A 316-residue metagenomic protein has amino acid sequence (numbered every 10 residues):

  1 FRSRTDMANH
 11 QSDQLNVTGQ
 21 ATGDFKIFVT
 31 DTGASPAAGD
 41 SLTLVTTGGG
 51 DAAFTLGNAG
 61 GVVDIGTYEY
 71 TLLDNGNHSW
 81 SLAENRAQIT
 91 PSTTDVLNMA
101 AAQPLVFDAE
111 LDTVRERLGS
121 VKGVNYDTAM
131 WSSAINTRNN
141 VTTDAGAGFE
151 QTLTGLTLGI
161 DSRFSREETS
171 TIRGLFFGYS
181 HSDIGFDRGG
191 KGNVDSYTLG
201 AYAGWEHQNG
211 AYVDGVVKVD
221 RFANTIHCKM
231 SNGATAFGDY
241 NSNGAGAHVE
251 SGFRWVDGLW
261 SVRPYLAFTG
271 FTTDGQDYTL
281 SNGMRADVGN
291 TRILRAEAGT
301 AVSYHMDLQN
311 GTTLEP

Functional and structural regions predicted by a protein language model:
F1-L42, A296, V302: Extracellular beta-strand/loop-rich repeat segments of large surface/secreted proteins
R4-D6, L73-G76, I89-L97, V124-A129 (+1 more regions): Membrane translocator/pore-forming domains, dominated by Gram-negative outer-membrane beta-barrels
R4-T5, D40-G48, F54-Q151: Interface/linker segment at the passenger-translocator junction of Type V secretion outer-membrane proteins
S12-Q14, T113-L118, T157-I160: Short alpha-helical segments and helix-capping/turn motifs at coil-helix boundaries
L15, I27-F28, V45, F54-L56 (+6 more regions): Generic preference for hydrophobic/aromatic residues in regular secondary structure cores
F25-T30, G48, F54-L56, D195 (+1 more regions): A broad "ordered helical/assembly scaffold" signature
